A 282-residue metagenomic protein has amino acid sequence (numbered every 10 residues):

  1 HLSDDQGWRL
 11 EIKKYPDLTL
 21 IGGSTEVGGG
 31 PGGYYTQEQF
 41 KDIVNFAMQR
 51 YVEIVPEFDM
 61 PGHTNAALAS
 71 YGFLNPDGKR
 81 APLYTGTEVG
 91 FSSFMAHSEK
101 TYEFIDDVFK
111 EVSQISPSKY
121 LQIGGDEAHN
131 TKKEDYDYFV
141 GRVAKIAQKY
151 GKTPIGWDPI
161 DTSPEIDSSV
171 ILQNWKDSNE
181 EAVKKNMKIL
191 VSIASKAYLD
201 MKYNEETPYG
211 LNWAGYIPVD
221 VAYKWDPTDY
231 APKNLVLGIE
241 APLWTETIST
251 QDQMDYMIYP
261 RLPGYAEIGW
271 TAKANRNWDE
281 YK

Functional and structural regions predicted by a protein language model:
H1-D5, D59-H63, D126-A128, P159-D161 (+3 more regions): Active-site beta-loop-alpha junctions enriched in small/polar residues
H1-Y150, P154: Substrate-binding cleft of carbohydrate-active enzyme catalytic domains
W8, Y84-G86, T162, D229 (+1 more regions): Homeobox/homeodomain signature
G86-V89, Y136-V140, G156-I160, A197 (+1 more regions): Generic detector of short, locally flexible boundary/turn motifs and exposed helical patches
K110-V112, V143, D158-I160, S178 (+1 more regions): Generic recognition of flexible, low-complexity loop/linker segments
P154, I166-V170, W175-K282: Flexible, acidic glycine-rich loops studded with aromatic residues
